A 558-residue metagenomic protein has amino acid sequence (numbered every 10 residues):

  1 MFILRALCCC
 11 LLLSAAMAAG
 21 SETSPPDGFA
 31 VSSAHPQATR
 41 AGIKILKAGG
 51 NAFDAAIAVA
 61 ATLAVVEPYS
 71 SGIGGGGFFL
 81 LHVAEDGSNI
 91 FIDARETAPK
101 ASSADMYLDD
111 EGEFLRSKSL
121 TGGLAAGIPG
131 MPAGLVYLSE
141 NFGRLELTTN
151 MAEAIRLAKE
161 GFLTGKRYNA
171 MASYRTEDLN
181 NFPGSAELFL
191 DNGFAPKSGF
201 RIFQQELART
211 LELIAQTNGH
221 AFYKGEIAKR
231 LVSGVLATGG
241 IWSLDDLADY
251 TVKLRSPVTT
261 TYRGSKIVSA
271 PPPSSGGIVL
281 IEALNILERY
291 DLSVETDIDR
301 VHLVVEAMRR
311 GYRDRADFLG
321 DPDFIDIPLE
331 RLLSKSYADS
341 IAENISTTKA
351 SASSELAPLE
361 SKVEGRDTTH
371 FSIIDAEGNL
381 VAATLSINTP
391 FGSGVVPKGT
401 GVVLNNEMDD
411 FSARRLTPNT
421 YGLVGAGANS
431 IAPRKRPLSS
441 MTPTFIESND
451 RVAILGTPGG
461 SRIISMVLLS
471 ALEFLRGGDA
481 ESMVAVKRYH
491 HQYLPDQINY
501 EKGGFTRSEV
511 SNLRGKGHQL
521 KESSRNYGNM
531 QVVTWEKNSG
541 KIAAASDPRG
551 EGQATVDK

Functional and structural regions predicted by a protein language model:
R5-A15: Bacterial N-terminal signal peptides
A19-R40, K44, A52-K224, K229-P271 (+5 more regions): Noncatalytic scaffold domains of N-terminal-nucleophile
V65-F91, I241-S243, L380-S448, R476 (+1 more regions): Active-site rim segments in enzyme catalytic domains, especially the processed small/beta chain of N-terminal
L254, G365-T368, P390, S439-M441 (+1 more regions): Short, small/polar residue-rich loop motifs at catalytic or cofactor-binding pockets
G276-L292, I446-A453, G460-V484: M16/insulysin-pitrilysin zinc metalloprotease superfamily fold
L292-I387, G399-T400, R415-L416, V424 (+1 more regions): Internal maturation/activation junctions in enzymes
K435, V467, R476-R525: Extended C-terminal subregions enriched in glycine
